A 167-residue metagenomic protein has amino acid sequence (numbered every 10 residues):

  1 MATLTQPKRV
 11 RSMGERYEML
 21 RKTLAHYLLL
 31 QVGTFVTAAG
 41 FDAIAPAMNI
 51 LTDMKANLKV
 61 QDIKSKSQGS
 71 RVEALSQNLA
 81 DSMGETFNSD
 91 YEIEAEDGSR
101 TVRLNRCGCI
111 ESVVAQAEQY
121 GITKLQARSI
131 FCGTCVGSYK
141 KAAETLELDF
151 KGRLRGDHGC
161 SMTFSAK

Functional and structural regions predicted by a protein language model:
M1-F131, E144-S161, K167: N-terminal accessory segment detector
S129, C135-S138: Well-ordered mid-protein domain cores that form the structural environment of catalytic cofactors
Y139-A143: Buried hydrophobic packing segments
